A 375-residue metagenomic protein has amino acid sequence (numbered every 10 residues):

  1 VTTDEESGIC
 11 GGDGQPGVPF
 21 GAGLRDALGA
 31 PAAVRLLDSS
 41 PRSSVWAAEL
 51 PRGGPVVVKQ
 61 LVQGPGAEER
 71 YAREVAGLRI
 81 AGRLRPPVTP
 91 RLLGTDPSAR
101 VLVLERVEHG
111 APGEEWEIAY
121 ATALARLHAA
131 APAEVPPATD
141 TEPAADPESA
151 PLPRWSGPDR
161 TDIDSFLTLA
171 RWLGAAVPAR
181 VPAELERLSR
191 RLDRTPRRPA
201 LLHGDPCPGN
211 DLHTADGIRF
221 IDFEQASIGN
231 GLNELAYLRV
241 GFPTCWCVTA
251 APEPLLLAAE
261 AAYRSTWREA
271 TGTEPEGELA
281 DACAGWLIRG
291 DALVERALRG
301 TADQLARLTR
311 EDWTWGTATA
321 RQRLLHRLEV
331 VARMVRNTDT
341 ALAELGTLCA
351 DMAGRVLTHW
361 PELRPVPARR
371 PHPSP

Functional and structural regions predicted by a protein language model:
V1-L36: Juxta-kinase regulatory segment immediately upstream of eukaryotic protein kinase catalytic domains
T3-E6, G11-G12, T139-R191, L324-T340 (+1 more regions): Active-site catalytic-loop/activation-segment of kinase and kinase-like phosphoryl-transfer enzymes
L37-R52, V57, R187-N233: Active-site acidic catalytic loop and adjacent metal/ATP-binding pocket of ATP-dependent phosphoryl transfer enzymes
R42-A145: ATP-binding pocket architecture of kinase catalytic cores
G110-A176, P199, S227, D303-E311: A cross-family kinase active-site recognition segment
E134, A138, W172-A176, C245-A250 (+1 more regions): Inter-helical turn/loop segments and adjacent helix faces that build the functional surface of alpha-helical bundle
E234-T271, C283-Q304: Active-site activation/catalytic loop segments of kinase-like enzymes and analogous catalytic loops in related
I288-P375: ATP/Mg2+ or Mg2+-diphosphate-binding catalytic cores that bind nucleotide phosphates or diphosphates via glycine-rich
